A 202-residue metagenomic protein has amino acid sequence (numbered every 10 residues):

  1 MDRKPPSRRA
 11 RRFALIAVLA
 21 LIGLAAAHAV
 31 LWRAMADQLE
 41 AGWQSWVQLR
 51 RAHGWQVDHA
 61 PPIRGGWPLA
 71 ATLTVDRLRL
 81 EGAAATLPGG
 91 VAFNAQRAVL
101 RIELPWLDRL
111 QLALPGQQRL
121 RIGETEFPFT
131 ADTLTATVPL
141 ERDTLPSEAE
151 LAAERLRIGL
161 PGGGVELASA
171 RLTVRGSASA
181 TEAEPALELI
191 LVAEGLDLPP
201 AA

Functional and structural regions predicted by a protein language model:
R3-P6, A17-L19, G23-A27, L31-A202: Glycine-rich, small/hydroxylated-residue low-complexity segments
